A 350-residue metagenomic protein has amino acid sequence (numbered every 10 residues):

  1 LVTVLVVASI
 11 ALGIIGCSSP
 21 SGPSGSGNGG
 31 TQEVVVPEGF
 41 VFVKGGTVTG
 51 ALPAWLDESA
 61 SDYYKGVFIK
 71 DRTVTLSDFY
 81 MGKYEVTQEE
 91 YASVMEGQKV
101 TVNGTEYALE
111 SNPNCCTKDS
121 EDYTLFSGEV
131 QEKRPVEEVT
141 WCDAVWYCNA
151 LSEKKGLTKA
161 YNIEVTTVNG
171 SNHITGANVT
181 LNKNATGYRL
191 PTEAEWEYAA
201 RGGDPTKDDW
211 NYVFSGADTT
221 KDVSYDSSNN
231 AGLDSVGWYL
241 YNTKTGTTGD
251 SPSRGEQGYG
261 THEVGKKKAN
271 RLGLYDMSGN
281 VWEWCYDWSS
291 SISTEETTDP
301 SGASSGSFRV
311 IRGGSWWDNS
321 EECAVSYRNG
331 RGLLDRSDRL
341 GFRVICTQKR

Functional and structural regions predicted by a protein language model:
L1-V4: Bacterial N-terminal signal peptides that target proteins for export
S9-G39: Bacterial Sec-dependent N-terminal signal peptides
G30-G50, L181, A185-Y188: GGW-centered surface loops in extracellular recognition modules
E38-F40, D71, L76-M81, Q131-K133 (+9 more regions): Extracellular structured ligand-interaction cores
G50-L76, G246-K267, E321-R339: Short, polar loop/linker segments at the starts of domains and inter-domain junctions
L52-D57, T75-L233, S290-S291, C346-R350: Active-site microenvironments of metalloenzymes and redox enzymes
F68-R72, P205, D209-W210, A217-V223 (+2 more regions): Surface-exposed recognition segments
N178-K183, N230-S278, N329-L334: Short, well-ordered junction/capping motifs at the entry into regular secondary structure
